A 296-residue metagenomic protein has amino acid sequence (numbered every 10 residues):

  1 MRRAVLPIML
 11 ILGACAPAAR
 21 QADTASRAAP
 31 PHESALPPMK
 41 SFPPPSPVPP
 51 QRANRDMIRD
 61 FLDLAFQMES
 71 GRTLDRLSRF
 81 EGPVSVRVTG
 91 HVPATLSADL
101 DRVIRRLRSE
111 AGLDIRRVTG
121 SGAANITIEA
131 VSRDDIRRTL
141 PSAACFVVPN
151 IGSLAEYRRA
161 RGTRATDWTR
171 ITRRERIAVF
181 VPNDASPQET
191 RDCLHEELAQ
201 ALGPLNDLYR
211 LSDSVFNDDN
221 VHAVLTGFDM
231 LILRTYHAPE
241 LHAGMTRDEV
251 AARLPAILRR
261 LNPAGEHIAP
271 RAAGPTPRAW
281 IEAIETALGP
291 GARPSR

Functional and structural regions predicted by a protein language model:
M1-V5: Bacterial N-terminal signal peptides that target proteins for export
M9-A16: Hydrophobic h-region of N-terminal signal peptides that target proteins for export in Gram-negative bacteria
A16-S85, L154-R164, G289, R293: Disordered inhibitory propeptide/activation segment of secreted metzincin zinc metalloprotease zymogens, centered on
P17, P44-P45, S70-G71, G152-E189 (+1 more regions): Metalloprotease/metallohydrolase-associated module, dominated by Zn2+-dependent proteases
D63-L74, V88, L100-I104, E110-D114: N-terminal post-signal-peptidase region of extra-cytosolic proteins
S85-V88, V179: Short, aliphatic-rich beta-strand segments
T89-V92, N183-D184: Structural motif
S97-H195, Q200-A201, L205-L211: Metzincin-family zinc-dependent endopeptidase catalytic domain
